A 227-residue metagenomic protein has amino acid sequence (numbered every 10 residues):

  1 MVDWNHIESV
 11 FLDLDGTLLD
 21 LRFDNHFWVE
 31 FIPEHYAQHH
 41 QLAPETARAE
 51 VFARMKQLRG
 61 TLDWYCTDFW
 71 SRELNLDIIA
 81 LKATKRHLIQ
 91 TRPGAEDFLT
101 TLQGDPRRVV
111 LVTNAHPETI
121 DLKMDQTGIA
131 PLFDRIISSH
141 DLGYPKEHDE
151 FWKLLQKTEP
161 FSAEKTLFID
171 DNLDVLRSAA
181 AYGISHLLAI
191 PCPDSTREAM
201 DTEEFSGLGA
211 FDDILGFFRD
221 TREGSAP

Functional and structural regions predicted by a protein language model:
M1-V10, T100, H116-P117, D121-P227: Asp-based, Mg2+/Mn2+-dependent phosphohydrolase catalytic module
V2-D97, G104, H116-E118: N-terminal helical cap/lid subdomain that shapes the substrate entry/recognition surface in HAD-like hydrolases
T17, T113, T166: Ser/Thr-centric signal marking residues that sit in or immediately flank functional binding/regulatory motifs
D20, L111-V112, D170-D171: Small/polar loops that bind or transfer phosphate-bearing groups
Y36, R59, T84, V109 (+3 more regions): Generic anion/oxyanion-binding catalytic loop in active/binding sites
L42, L76, R107, F161 (+1 more regions): Short glycine/serine/threonine/alanine-rich loop segments
T91, V112, Y144: Residue-level marker of regulatory loop/turn positions in helix-turn-helix DNA-binding domains and in histidine
P106-V110, A163-T166: Short active-site oxyanion
